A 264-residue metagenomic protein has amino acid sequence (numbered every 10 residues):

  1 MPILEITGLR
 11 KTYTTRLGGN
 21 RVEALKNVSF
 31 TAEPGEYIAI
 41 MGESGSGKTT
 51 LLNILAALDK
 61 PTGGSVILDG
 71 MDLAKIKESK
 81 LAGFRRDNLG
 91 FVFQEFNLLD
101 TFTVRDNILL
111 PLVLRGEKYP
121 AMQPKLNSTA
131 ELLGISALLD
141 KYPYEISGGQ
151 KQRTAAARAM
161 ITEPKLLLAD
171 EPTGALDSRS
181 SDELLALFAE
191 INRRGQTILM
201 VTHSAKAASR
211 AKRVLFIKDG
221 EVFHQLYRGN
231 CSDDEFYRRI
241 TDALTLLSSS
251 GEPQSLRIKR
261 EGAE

Functional and structural regions predicted by a protein language model:
G64-D72: Conserved ABC transporter NBD signature motif
M71-D72, L109, P120-A137: Conserved ABC ATPase "signature" region
F102-L110: Short coil-to-helix segment of the ABC ATPase nucleotide-binding domain corresponding to the Q-loop/switch region
I135, L139, A159-M160: ABC ATPase C-loop
Y142-I146, Q150-Q152: Conserved ABC ATPase signature
I161-K165: A short, proline-enriched helix->beta-strand linker immediately N-terminal to the Walker B motif in ABC-type P-loop
L167-D170: Catalytic Walker B motif of ABC-type/P-loop ATPase nucleotide-binding domains
E221-T245: Conserved beta-strand-loop-alpha-helix hinge in the C-terminal portion of ABC ATPase nucleotide-binding domains
